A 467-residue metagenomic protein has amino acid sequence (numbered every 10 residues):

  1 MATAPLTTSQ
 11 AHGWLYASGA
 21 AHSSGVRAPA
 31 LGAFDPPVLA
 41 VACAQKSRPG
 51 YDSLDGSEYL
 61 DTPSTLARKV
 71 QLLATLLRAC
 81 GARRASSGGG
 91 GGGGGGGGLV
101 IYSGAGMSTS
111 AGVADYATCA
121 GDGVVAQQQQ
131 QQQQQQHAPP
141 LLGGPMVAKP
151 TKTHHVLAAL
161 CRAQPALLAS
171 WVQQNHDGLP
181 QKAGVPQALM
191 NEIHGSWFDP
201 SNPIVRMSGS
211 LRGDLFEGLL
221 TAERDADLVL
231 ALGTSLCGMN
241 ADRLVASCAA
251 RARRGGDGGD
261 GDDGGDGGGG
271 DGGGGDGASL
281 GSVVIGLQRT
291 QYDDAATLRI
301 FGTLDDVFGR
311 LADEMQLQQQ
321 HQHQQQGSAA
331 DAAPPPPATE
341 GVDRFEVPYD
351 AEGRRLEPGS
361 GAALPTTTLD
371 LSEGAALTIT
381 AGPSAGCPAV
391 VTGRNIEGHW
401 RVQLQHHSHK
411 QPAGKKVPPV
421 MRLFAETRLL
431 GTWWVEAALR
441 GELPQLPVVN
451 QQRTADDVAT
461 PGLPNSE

Functional and structural regions predicted by a protein language model:
M1-E467: Conserved catalytic core of sirtuin-type NAD+-dependent deacylases
